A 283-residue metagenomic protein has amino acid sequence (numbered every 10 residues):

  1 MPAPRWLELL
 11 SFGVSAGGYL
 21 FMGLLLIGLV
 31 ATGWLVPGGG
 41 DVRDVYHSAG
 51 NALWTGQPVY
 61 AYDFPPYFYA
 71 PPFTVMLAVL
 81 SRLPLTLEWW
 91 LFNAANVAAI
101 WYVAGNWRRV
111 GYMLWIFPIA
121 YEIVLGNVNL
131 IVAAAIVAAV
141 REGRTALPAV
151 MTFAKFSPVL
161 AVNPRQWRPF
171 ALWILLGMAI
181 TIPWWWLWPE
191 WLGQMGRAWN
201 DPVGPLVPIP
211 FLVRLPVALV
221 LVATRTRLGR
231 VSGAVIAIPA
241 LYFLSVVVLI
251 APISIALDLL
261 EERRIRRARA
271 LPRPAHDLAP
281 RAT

Functional and structural regions predicted by a protein language model:
M1-T145, Q166-T283: Primarily membrane-embedded glycan-assembly and transfer machineries that use lipid-linked glycans
V45, A149-T152: A general, composition-driven signal for non-globular sequence regions
P148-V150, S157-R165, V248-L249: Transmembrane-embedded, aromatic-rich helix segments that form part of the hydrophobic channel/pocket engaging
A154-F156, P239: Hydrophobic transmembrane alpha-helices of Major Facilitator Superfamily
